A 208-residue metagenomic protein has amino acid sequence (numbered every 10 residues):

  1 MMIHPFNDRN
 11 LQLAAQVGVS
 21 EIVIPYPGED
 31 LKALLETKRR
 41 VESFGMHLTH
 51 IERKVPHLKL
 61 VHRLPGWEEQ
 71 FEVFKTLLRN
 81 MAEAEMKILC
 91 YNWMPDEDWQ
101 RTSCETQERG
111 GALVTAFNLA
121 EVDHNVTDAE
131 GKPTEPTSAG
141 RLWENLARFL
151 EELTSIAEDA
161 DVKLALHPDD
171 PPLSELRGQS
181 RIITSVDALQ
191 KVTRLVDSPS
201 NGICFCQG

Functional and structural regions predicted by a protein language model:
I3-Q16, A33-T37, E69-R79: Short, acidic/polar
P5-N7, G28, K54-V55, W93-E97 (+2 more regions): Active-site-proximal loop/turn and secondary-structure-junction residues that shape catalytic pockets, frequently
R9-A33, T49-P65: N-terminal substrate-binding region of glycoside hydrolase catalytic domains
A14, I22, V41, M81 (+2 more regions): Conserved, mostly hydrophobic/aromatic
S20-V23, G45-H50, K87-C90, D161-A165 (+1 more regions): Structural preference for beta-strand elements that scaffold enzyme active sites
G28-A33, H62-N80, R141-F149: Glycine-rich anion/phosphate-binding loops
N80-I88, W93-R148: Active-site-proximal, glycine-rich beta->alpha crossover segments in alpha/beta enzymes that shape flexible
E130-G208: Acidic/histidine-rich catalytic cores of soluble enzymes
